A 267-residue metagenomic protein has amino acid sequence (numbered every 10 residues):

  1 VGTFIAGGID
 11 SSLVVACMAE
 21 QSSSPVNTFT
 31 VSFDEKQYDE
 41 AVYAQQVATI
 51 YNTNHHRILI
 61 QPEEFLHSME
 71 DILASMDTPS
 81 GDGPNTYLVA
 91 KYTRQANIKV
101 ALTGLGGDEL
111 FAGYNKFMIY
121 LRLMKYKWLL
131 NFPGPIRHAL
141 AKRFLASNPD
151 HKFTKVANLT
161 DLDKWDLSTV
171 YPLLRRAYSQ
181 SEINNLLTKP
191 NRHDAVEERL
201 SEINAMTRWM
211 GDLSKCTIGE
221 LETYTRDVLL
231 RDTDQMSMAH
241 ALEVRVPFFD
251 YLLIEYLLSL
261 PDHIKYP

Functional and structural regions predicted by a protein language model:
V1-A195, Q235-P267: ATP-dependent adenylate-handling active sites, centered on carboxylate activation for C-N bond formation
P79-S80, T207-E220: Structural motif
D166, M210-D212, E222, H240: Residue-level detector of transmembrane insertion/anchoring sites
S168, N204-T207: The feature marks non-catalytic terminal segments
D194-A205: A short, charged helix-loop
K215-T217, L221, D234, R245: A generic secondary-structure signal marking the coil-to-beta-strand transition
L221-Q235, L257: Short Ser/Thr-interspersed hydrophobic loop/turn segments at strand-loop and sheet-helix junctions that line or gate
